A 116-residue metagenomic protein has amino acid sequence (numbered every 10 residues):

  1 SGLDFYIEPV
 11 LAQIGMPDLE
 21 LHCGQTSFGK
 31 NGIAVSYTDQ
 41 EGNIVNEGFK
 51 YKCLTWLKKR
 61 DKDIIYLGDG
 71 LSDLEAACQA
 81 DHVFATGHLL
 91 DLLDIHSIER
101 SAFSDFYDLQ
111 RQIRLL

Functional and structural regions predicted by a protein language model:
G2-L116: C-terminal cap/substrate-recognition subdomain and adjoining C-terminal extension of metal-dependent phosphatase-like
